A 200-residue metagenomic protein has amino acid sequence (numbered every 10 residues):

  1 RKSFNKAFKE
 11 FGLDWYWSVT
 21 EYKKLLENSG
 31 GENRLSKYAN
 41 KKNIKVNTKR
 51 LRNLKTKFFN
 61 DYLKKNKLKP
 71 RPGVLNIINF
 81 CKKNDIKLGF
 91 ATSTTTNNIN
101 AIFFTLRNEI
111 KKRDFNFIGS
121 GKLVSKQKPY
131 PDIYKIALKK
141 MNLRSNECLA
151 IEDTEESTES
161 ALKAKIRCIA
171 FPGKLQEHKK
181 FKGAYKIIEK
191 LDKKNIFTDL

Functional and structural regions predicted by a protein language model:
R1-T20, K163: Active-site neighborhood of HAD-like aspartate-dependent phosphohydrolases
A7-F8, G30-K45, L138: Helix-loop "lid/cap" segments that line or gate small-molecule binding pockets
G12-K23, K41-N53, I110-F115: Short, surface-exposed acidic
K24, P70, L88-A91, K126 (+1 more regions): Conserved SAM-binding loop
G30, L54, K69-G73, T94 (+2 more regions): Short beta->alpha linker loops
A39-N79, N84: Metal-dependent phosphoesterase signature
N79, T95-T96, A101-L200: Asp-based, Mg2+/Mn2+-dependent phosphohydrolase catalytic module
N84-I86, I166: Short phosphate-binding/catalytic loops that engage adenosine nucleotides
